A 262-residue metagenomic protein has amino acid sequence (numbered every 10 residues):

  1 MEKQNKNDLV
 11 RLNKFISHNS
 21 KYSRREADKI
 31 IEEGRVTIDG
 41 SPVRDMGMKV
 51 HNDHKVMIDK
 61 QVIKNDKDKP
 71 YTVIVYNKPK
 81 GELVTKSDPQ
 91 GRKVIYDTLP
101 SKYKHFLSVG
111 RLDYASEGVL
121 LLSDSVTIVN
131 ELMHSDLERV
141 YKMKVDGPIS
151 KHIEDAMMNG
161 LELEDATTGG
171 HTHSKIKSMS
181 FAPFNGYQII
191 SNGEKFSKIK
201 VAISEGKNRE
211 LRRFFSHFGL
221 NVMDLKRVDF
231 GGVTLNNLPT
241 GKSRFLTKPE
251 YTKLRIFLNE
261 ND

Functional and structural regions predicted by a protein language model:
E2-D262: Basic, flexible Lys/Arg- and Gly-enriched helix-loop patches that mediate nucleic-acid binding at interfaces with rRNA
